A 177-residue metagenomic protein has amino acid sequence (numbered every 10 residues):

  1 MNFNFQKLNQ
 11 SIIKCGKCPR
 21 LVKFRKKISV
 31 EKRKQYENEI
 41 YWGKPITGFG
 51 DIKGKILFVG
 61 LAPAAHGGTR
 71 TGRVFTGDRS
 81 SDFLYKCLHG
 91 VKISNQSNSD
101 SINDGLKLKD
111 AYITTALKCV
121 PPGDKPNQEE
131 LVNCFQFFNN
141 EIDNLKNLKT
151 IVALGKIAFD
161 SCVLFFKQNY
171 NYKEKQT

Functional and structural regions predicted by a protein language model:
N2-Q176: A polyanion-binding, active-site-adjacent surface
